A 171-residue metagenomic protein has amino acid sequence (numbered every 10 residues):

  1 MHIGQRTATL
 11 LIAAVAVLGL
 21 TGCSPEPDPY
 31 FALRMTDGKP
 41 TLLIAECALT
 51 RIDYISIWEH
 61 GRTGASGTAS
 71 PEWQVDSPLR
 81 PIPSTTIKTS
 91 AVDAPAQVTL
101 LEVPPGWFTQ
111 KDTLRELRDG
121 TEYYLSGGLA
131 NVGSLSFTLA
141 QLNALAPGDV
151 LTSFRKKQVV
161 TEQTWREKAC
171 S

Functional and structural regions predicted by a protein language model:
M1, C47, G128: Residue-level marker of positions within ordered structural domains that often coincide with functionally constrained
M1-L11: Bacterial N-terminal signal peptides that target proteins for export
G19-G22: C-terminal motif of bacterial Sec signal peptides marking the signal peptidase cleavage site
S24-P27: Bacterial signal peptide processing site
F31-L49: Post-signal peptide N-terminal segment of mature Sec-exported envelope proteins
D53-S171: Acidic, low-complexity Ser/Thr/Gly/Pro-rich repeat segments typical of extracellular/periplasmic and surface-exposed
